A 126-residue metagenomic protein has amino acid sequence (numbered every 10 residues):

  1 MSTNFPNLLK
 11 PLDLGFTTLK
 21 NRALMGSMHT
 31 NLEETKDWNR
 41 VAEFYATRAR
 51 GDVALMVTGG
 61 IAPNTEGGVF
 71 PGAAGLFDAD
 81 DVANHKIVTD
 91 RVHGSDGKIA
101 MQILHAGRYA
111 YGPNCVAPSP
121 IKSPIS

Functional and structural regions predicted by a protein language model:
M1-A106: N-terminal capping/small domains of soluble enzymes
K98, L104-S126: Non-globular sequence segments
